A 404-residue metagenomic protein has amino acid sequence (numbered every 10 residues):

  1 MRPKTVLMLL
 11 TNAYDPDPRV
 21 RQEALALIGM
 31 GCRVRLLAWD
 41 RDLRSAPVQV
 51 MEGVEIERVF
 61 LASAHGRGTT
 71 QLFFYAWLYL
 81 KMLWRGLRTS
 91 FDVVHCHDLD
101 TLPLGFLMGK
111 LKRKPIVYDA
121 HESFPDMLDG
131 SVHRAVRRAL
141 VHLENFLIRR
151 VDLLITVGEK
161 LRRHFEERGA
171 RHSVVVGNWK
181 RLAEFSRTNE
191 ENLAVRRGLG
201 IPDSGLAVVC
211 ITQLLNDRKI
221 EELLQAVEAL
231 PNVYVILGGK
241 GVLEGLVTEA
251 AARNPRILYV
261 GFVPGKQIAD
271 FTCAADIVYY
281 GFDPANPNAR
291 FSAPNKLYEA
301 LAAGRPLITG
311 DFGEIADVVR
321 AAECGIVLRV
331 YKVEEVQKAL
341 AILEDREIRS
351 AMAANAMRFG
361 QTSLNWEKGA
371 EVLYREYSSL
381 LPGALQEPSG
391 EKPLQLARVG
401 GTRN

Functional and structural regions predicted by a protein language model:
L7, P202-E228: Conserved donor-binding/catalytic core segment of Leloir-type glycosyltransferases
P47-Q49, A135-R138, S186-I201, G390: A short helix/loop element that forms part of the nucleotide-sugar donor recognition site in Leloir-type
L80-R88, P103, L107-L111, F124 (+1 more regions): Membrane-proximal helix-turn-helix segments that form the acceptor-binding/catalytic region of lipid-linked
K160, W179: Carbohydrate-associated surface elements
G245-D270: Nucleotide-activated donor-binding/catalytic signature segment of Leloir-type glycosyltransferases, i.e., the conserved
I277-Y280, E299-T309: Short hydrophobic beta-strand element within catalytic cores of glycosyltransferases and related nucleotide-activated
A321-A322, I326-V333, A341-E347: Conserved acidic donor-binding segment of nucleotide-sugar-dependent glycosyltransferases
I348-S363: A short, well-ordered alpha-helix in the C-terminal region of glycosyltransferases
